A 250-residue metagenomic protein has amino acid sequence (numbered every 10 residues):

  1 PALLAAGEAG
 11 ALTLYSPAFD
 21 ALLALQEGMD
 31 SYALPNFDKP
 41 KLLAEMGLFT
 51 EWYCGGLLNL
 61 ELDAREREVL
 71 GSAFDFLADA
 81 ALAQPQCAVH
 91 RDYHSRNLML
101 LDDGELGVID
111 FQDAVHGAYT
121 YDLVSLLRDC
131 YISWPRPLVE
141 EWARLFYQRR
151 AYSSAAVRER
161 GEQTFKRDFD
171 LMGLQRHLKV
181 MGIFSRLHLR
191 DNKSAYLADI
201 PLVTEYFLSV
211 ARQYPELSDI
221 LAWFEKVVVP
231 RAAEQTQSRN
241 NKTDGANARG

Functional and structural regions predicted by a protein language model:
P1-K39, L48, C54-L58, L82-A83: ATP-binding pocket architecture of kinase catalytic cores
A11, Y15-A18, L42, R67-L70 (+4 more regions): Hydrophobic packing residues in well-ordered alpha-helices of helical domains and bundles
L14, K41, P85, H90 (+2 more regions): Secondary-structure capping and boundary motifs in well-ordered enzyme cores
L25, F74-L123, C130-P137: Active-site acidic catalytic loop and adjacent metal/ATP-binding pocket of ATP-dependent phosphoryl transfer enzymes
N36-L77: Active-site catalytic-loop/activation-segment of kinase and kinase-like phosphoryl-transfer enzymes
L48-L57, Y119-V157, L171-D191, V203-V210: Active-site activation/catalytic loop segments of kinase-like enzymes and analogous catalytic loops in related
V157-R167: Histidine/acidic-rich helix-loop-helix segments that form or flank divalent-metal centers in metalloenzyme catalytic
G182-G250: ATP/Mg2+ or Mg2+-diphosphate-binding catalytic cores that bind nucleotide phosphates or diphosphates via glycine-rich
